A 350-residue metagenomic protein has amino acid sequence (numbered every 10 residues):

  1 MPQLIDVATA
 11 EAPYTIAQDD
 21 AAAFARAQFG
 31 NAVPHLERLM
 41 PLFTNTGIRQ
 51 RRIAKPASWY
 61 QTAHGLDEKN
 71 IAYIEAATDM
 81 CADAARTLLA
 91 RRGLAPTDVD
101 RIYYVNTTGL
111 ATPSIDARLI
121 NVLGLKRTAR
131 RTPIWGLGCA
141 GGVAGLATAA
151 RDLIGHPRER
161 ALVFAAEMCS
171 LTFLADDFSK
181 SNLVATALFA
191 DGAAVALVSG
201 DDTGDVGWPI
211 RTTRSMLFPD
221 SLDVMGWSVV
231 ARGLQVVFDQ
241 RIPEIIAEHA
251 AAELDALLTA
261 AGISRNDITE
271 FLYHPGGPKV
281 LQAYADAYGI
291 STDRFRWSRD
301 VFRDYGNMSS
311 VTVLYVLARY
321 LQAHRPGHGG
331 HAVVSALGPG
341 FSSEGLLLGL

Functional and structural regions predicted by a protein language model:
M1-E75, A175-E248, A252, L337 (+1 more regions): Condensing-enzyme catalytic core mediating Claisen C-C bond formation in acyl metabolism
M1-P2, P96-D100, R127-R130, G155-A161 (+6 more regions): Short coil/turn connectors at secondary-structure junctions
D6-A8, V105, W135, A161-E167 (+3 more regions): Short beta-strand segments
T44, A76-R91, I115, A193 (+2 more regions): Short, well-ordered amphipathic alpha-helical segments that serve as non-catalytic structural scaffolds within diverse
T46-R127, R131-G136, R265-L281: Conserved beta-ketoacyl condensing-enzyme motif
A82, T108-G109, R118-N121, K126-T128 (+4 more regions): Claisen-condensing/thiolase-fold acyl-transfer catalytic domains that form or cleave C-C bonds in fatty acid
A111-R118, V163-V184, T212-A231, G277-D286 (+1 more regions): Active-site-adjacent elements of ketosynthase-type condensing enzymes
